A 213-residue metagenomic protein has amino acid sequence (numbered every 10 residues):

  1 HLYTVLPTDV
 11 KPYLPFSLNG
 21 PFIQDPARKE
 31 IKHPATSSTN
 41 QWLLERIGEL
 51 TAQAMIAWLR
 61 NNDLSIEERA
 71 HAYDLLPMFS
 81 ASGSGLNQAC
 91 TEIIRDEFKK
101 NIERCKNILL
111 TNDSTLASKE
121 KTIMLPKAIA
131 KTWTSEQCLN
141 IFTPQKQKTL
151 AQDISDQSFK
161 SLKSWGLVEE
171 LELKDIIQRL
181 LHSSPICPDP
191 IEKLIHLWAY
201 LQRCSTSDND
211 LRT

Functional and structural regions predicted by a protein language model:
H1-T213: GHKL/Bergerat-fold ATPase module
